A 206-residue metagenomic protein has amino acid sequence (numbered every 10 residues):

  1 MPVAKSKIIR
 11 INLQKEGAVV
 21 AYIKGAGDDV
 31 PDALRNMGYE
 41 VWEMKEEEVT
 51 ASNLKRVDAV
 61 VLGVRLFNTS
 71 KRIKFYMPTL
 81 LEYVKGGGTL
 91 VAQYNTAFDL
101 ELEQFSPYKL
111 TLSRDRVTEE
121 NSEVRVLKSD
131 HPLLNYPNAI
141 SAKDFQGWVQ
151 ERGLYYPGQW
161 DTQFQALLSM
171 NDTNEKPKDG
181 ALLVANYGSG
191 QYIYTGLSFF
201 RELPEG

Functional and structural regions predicted by a protein language model:
M1-G63, R116, R201: Aromatic-Pro/Gly-enriched surface loop or interdomain linker that acts as a lid/target-recognition segment
A4-S6, E46-V49, F75-P78, K176-L182: Alpha-helical scaffolding within the catalytic cores of extracellular/periplasmic polymer-degrading hydrolases
Q14-K15, N53-K55, V84-K85, W160 (+2 more regions): Extracellular/periplasmic catalytic domains that process cell-envelope and extracellular macromolecules
K24, Y94, M170: Short beta-strand/turn micro-motifs composed of small residues that flank or help shape donor/cofactor-binding pockets
D58-G63, V91, Y192-G196: Structural motif
R65-F145, P204: A glycine-rich, often tryptophan-bearing local segment used as a flexible ligand/cofactor-contacting loop or short
V117-E205: Catalytic beta-strand/loop cores that center a nucleophilic Ser/Cys/Thr and support acyl-enzyme chemistry
